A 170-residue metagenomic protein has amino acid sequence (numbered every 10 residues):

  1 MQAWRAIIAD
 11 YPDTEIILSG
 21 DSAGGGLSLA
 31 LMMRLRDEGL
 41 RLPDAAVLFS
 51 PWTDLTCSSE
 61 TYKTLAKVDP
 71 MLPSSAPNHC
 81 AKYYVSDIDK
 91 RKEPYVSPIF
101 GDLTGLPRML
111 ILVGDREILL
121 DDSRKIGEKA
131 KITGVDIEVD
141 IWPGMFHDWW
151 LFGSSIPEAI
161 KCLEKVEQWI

Functional and structural regions predicted by a protein language model:
M1-I170: Alpha/beta-hydrolase superfamily serine-hydrolase fold, recognizing
